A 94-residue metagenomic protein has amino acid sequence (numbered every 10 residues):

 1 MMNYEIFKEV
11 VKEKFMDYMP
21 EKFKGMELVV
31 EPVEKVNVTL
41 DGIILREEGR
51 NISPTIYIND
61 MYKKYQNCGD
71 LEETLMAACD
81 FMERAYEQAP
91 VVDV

Functional and structural regions predicted by a protein language model:
M1-E34, C68-M76: Negatively charged, low-complexity tracts enriched in Asp/Glu with abundant Ser/Thr
M2, E87-V94: Short acidic DE-rich linear segments
Y18, K22, M82-A85, A89: Solvent-exposed amphipathic alpha-helical surface segments
M19-I58: Amphipathic alpha-helical interaction modules
I44-R84, V91: Intrinsically disordered, low-complexity regulatory segments enriched in Ser/Thr/Pro and charged residues
